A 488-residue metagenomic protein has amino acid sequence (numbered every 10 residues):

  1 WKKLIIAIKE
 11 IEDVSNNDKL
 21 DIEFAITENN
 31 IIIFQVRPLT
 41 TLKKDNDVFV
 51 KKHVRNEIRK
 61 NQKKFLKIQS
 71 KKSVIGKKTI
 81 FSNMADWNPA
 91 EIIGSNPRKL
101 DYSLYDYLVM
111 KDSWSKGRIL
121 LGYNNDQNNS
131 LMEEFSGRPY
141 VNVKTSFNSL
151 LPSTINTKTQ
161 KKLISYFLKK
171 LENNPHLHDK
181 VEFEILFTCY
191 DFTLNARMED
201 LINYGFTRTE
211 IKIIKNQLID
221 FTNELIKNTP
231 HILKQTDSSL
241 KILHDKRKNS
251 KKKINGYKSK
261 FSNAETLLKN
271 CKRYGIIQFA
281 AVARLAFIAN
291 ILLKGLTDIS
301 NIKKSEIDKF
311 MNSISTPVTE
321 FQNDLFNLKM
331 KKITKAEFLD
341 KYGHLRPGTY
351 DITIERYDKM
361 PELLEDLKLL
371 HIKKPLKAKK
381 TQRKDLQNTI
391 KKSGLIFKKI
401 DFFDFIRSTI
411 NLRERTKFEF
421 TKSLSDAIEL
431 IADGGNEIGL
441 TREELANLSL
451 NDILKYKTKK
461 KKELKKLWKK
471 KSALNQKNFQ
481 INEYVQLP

Functional and structural regions predicted by a protein language model:
W1-L376, W468-P488: Conserved divalent-metal-coordinating catalytic cores that perform phosphate/pyrophosphate/nucleotidyl transfer
L292-I299, S315, A378-L487: Extended, domain-scale alpha-helical bundle/helix-rich regions
